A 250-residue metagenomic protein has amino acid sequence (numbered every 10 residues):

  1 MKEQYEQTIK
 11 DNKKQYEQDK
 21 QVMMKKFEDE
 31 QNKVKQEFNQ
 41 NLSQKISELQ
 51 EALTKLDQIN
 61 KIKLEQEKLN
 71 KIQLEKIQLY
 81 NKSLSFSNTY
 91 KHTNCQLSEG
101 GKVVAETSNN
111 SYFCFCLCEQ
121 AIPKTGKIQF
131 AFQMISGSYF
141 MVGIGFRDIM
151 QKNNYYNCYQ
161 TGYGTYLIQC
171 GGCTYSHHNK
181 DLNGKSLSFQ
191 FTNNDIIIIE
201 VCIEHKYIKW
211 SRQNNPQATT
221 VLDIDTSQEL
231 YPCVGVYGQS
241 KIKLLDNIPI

Functional and structural regions predicted by a protein language model:
K2-I250: PRY/SPRY (B30.2) beta-sandwich protein-interaction domains and their adjacent Ser/Pro/Gly-rich low-complexity linkers
